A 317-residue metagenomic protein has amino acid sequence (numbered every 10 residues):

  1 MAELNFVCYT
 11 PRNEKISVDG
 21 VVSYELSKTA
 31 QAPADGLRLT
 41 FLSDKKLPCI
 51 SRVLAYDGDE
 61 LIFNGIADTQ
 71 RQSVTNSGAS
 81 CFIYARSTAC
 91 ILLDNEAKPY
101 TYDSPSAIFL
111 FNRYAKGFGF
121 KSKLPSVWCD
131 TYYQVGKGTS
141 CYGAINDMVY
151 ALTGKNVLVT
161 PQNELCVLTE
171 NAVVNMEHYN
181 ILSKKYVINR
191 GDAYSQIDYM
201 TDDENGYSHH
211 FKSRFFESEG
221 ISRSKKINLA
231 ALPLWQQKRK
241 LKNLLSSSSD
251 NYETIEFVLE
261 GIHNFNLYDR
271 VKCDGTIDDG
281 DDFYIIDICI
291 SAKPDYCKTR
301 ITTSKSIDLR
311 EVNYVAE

Functional and structural regions predicted by a protein language model:
M1-E96, T153, Y179-S183, T254: Assembly/oligomerization scaffold segments
A2-L4, N146, L158-C297, I301-E317: Acidic, small/polar-enriched beta strand-loop surface segments
E25, T40, I66, K123 (+3 more regions): Generic structural detector for well-ordered beta-strands
L26, F41-S43, A85, S122-L124 (+3 more regions): Hydrophobic residues in beta-strands and at strand termini
L42-D44, D103-P105, L259-N264: Short, surface-exposed ligand-recognition loops at beta-strand->loop->(often short) alpha-helix junctions that present
P48-Y56, L93-Y102, L267-D274, E311-E317: Extended Gly/Ser/Thr-rich low-complexity repeat segments, especially those forming or decorating extracellular
A79-N189: Charged- and aromatic-enriched interaction segments used to assemble and dock large macromolecular complexes
